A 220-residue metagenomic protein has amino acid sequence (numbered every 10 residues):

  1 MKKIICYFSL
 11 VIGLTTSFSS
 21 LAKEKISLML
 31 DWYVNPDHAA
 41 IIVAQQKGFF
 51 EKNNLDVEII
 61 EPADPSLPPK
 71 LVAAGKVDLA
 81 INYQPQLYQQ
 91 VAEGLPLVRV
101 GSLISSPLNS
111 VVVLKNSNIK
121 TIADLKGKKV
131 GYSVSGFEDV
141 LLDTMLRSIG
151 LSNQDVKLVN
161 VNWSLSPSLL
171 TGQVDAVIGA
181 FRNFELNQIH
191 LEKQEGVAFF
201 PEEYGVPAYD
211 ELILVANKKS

Functional and structural regions predicted by a protein language model:
S17-S19: N-terminal signal peptide c-region/cleavage motif recognized by signal peptidases
K23-V34, L55-E61, G127-G131, K157-V159: Short, well-ordered beta-strand elements
I26-L30, L95-I104, K128-G131, V197-G205: A structural signal for short loop-to-beta-strand junctions that line the ligand-binding cleft of periplasmic/secreted
M29, V34-E61, Q90-E93, V140-R147: Short, polar/charged alpha-helical segment
V43, N109-I119, Y209-S220: A bilobed periplasmic-binding-protein/Venus flytrap-type ligand-binding module shared by bacterial periplasmic
G48, S66-D78, A92-L95, A123-K126 (+3 more regions): Short helices/loops that flank or line small-molecule/ion binding pockets
D56-D64, I81, N153-S164, A198-P201: Short beta-strand-to-loop elements that line the ligand-binding cleft of bilobed periplasmic-binding protein-like
P85, S164-S220: Pocket-lining segment of extracytoplasmic ligand-binding domains
